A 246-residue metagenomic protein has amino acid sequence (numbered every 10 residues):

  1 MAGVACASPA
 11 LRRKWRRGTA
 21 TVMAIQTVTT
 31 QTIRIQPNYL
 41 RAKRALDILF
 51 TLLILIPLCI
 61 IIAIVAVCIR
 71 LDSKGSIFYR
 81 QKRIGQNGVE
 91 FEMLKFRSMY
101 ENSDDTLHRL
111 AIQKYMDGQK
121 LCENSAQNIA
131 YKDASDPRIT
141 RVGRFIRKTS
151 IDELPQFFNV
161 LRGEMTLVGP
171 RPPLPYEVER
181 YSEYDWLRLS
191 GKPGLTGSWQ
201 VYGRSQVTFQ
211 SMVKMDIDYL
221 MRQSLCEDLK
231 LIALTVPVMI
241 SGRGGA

Functional and structural regions predicted by a protein language model:
M1-L58, K120-N124, R243-A246: N-terminal hydrophobic signal-anchor/signal peptide
R13-K14, P37-N38, Y184-A246: C-terminal terminal-structure detector
R34-A111, L225-A246: A hydrophobic, helix-centered structural microdomain
I35, Y39-A42, K132-I139, K148-I151 (+2 more regions): Short, solvent-exposed loop/helix junctions and linker helices that flank or host conserved functional motifs
K43, C68, D152, P173 (+2 more regions): Residue-level recognition of hydrophobic positions within alpha-helical transmembrane segments
I56-C59, T149-D152, V168, R204 (+1 more regions): Residue-level signal for short amphipathic helical patches enriched in basic/charged and nearby hydrophobic residues
F78-P137, T196-K214: Short, glycine-rich, amphipathic interfacial segments at transmembrane boundaries or analogous
G118-G191, I232-T235, M239: A short, structured surface patch at a secondary-structure boundary
